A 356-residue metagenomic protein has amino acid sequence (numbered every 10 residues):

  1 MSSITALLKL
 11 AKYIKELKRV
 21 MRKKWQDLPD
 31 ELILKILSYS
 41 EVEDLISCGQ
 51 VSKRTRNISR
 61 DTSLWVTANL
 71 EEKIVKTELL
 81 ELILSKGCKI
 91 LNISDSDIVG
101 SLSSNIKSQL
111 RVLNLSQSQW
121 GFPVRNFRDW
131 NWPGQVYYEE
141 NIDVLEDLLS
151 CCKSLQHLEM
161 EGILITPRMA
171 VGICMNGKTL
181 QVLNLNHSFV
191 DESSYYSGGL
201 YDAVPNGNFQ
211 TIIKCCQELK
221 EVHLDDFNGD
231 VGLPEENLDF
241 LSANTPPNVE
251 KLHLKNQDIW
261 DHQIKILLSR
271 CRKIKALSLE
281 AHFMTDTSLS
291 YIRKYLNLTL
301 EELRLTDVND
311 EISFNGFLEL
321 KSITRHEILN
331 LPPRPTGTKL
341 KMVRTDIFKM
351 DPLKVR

Functional and structural regions predicted by a protein language model:
S2-R356: The conserved beta-strand core of Leucine-Rich Repeat
